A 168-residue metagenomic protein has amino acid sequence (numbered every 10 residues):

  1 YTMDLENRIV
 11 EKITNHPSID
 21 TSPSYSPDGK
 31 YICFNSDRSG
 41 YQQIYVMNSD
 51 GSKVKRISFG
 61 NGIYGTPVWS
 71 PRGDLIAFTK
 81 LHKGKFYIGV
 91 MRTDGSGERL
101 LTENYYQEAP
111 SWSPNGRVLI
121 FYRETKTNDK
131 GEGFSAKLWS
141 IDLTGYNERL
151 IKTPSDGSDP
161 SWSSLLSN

Functional and structural regions predicted by a protein language model:
Y1-N168: Sequence signature of WD/YWTD-type beta-propeller architectures
